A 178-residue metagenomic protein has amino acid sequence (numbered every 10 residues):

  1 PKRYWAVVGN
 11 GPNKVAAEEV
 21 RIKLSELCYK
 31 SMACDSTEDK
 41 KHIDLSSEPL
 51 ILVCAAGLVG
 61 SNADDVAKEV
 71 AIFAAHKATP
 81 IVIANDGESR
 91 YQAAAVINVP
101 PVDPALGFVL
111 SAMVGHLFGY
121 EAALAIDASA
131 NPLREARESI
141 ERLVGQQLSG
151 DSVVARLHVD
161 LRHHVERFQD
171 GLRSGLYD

Functional and structural regions predicted by a protein language model:
P1-D178: A SIS-like phosphosugar-recognition module
